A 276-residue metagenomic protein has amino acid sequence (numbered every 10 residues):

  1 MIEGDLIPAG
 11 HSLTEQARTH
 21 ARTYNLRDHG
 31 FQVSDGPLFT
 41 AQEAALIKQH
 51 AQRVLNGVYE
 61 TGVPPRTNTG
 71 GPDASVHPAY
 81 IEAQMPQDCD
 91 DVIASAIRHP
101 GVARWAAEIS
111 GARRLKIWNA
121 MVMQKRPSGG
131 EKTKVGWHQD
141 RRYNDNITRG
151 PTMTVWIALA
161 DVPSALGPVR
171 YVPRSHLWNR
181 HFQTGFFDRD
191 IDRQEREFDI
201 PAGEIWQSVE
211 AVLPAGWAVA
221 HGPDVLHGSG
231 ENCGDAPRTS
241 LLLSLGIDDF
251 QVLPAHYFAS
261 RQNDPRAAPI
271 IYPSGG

Functional and structural regions predicted by a protein language model:
M1-H29, D35-W137, Y143-N146, T184 (+2 more regions): Non-heme Fe(II)-dependent double-stranded beta-helix
D5-L6, V162-L226, F250, R266 (+1 more regions): Double-stranded beta-helix
S110-G111, D140-T152, W206-Q207, L213 (+1 more regions): A short beta-loop-beta micro-motif enriched in histidine and acidic residues
R113, R141, N146-R149, I157-P168 (+1 more regions): Active-site region of the double-stranded beta-helix
R142-Y143, D224-G228: Histidine-centered metal-chelating micro-motifs
T154-I157, A236-Q251: A short hydrophobic beta-strand segment most commonly corresponding to one strand of the jelly-roll/cupin
G230-G234: Short proline/glycine-enriched turn/loop segments at secondary-structure junctions
